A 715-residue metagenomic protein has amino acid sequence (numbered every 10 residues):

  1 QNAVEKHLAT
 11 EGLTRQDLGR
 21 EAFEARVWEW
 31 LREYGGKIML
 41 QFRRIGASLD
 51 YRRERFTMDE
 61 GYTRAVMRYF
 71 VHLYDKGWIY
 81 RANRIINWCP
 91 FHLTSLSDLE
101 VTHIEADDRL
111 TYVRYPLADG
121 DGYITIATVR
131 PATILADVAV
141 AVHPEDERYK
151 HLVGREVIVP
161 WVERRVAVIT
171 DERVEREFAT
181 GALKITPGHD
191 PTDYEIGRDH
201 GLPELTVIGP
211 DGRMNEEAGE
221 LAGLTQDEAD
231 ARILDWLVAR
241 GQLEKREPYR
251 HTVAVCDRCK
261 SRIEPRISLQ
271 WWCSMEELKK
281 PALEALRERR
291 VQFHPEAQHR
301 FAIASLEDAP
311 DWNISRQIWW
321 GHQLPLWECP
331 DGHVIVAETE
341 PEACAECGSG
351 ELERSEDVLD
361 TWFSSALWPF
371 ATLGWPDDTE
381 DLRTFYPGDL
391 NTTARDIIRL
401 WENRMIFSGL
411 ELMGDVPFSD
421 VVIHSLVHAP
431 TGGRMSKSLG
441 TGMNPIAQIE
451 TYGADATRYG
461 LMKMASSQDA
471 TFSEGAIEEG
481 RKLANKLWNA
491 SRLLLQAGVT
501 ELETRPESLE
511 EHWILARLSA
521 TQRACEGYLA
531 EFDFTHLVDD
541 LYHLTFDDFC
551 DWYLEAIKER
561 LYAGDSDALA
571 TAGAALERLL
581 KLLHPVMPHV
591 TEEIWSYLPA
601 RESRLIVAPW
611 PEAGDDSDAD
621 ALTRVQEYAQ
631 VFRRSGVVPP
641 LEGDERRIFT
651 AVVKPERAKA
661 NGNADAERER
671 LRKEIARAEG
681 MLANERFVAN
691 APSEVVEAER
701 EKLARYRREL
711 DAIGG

Functional and structural regions predicted by a protein language model:
Q1-E145, I169, T186-A218, Q226 (+8 more regions): N-terminal, positively charged nucleic-acid-binding surface of large information/translation enzymes
T10-A25, Q292-F293, I446, S466-E478 (+1 more regions): Short, polar/flexible loop-turn hinges at active-site or ligand-entry regions and domain interfaces
E11-L13, M39-G46, E163-V174, T206-V207 (+7 more regions): Active-site-adjacent bridging/hinge elements
Y62-A65, Y123-V238, H294-D331, E356-F363 (+4 more regions): Structured ligand/cofactor/substrate-binding pocket environments in proteins
H92, V162, C259-K260, P330-H333 (+1 more regions): Short Cys/His-rich metal-coordination motifs, predominantly Zn2+-binding knuckles/fingers
Y112, R300, A304-F363, L367 (+2 more regions): Feature 926 captures the class I aminoacyl-tRNA synthetase adenylation module centered on the KMSKS loop
V238-C259, P341-D357: Short acidic, Pro/Gly- and aromatic-enriched capping/linker segments at domain boundaries
